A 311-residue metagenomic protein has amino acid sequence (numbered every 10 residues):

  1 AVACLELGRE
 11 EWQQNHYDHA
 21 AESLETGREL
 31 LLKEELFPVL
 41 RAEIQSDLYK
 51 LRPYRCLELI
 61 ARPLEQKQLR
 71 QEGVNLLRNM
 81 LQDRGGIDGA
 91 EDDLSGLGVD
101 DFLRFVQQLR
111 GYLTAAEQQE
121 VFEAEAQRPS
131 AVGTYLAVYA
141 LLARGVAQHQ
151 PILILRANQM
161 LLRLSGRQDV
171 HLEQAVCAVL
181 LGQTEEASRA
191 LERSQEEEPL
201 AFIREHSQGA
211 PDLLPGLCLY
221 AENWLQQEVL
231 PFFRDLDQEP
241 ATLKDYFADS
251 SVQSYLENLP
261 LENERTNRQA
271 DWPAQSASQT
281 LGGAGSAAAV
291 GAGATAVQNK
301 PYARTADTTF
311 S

Functional and structural regions predicted by a protein language model:
A1, A20-S23, G27, R70 (+3 more regions): Solenoid-repeat scaffolds in large eukaryotic assemblies
A1-G145, Y220-S311: N-terminal alpha-helical interaction modules that lie
Q14, Q148-I152, G209: Extended interaction regions within the primary functional domain
D18-L30, Q45, V179-G182, A187-E198: Amphipathic alpha-helical scaffolding segments
R28-L31, V121-P129, A157-R167, R193-A201: Solenoid-like repeat scaffolds
L31-E43, G166-Q174, E197-P211: Boundary/linker segments of alpha-helical solenoid repeat arrays
E125-A175, V179-G182: Long, repeat-rich segments with strong aromatic
E185-L225: Long amphipathic alpha-helical scaffold regions
